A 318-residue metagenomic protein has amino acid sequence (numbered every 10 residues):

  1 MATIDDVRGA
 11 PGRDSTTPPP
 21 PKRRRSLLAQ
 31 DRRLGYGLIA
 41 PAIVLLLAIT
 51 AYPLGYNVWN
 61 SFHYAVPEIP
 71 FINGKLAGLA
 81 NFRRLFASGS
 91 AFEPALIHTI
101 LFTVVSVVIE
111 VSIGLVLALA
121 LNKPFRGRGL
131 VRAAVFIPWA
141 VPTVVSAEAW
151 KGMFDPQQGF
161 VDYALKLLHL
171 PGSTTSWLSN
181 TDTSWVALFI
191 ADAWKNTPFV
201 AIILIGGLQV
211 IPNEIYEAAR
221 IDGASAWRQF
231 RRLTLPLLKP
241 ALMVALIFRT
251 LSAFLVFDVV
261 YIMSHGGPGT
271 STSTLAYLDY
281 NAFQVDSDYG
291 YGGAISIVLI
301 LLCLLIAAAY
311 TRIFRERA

Functional and structural regions predicted by a protein language model:
M1-A29: Short, Lys/Arg-rich, polar N-terminal cytosolic tail immediately upstream of the first transmembrane signal-anchor
D31-A318: A structural signal for multi-pass alpha-helical bundles of membrane permease subunits that mediate small-molecule
